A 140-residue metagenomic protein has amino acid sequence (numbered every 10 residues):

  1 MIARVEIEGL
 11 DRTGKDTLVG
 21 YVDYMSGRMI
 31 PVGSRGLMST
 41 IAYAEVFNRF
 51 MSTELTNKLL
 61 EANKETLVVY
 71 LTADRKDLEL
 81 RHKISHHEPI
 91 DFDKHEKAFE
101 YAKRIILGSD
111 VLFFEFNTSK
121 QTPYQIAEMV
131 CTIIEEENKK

Functional and structural regions predicted by a protein language model:
I7: Hydrophobic anchor at the beta1->P-loop junction of P-loop NTPases
L10: P-loop (Walker A) phosphate-binding loop of NTP-binding proteins
T13: ATP-binding Walker
D16: Walker A/P-loop
Y24-N63, Y70: Glycine-rich phosphate-binding loop used to anchor ATP phosphates in small-molecule kinases, encompassing both
K58-I105: A glycine- and Lys/Arg-enriched "phosphate-lid" helix/loop adjacent to the NTP-binding pocket of small-molecule kinases
I84-H87, E100-K140: NTP-dependent small-molecule kinase module
